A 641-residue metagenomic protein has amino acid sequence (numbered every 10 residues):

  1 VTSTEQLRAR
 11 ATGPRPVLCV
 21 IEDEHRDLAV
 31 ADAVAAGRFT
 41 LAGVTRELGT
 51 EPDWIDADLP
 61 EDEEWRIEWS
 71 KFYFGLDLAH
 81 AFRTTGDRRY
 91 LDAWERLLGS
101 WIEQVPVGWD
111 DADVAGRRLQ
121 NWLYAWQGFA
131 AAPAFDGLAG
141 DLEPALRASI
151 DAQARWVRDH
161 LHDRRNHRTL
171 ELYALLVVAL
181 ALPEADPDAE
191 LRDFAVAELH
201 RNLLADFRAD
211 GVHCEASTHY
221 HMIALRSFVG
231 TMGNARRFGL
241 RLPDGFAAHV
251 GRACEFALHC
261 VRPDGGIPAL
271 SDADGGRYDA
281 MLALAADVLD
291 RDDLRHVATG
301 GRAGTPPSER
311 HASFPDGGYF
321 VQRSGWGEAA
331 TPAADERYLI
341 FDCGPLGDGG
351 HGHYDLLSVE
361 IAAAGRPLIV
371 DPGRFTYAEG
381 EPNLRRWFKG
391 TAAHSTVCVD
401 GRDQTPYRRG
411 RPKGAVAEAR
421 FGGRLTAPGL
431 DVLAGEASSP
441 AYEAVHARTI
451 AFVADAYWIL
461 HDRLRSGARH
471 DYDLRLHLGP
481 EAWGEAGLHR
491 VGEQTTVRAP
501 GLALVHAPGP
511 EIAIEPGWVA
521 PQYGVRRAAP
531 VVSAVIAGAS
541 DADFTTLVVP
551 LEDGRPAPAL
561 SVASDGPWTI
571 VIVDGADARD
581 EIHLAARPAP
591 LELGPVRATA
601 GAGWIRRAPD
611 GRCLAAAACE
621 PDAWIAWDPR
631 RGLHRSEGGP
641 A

Functional and structural regions predicted by a protein language model:
V1-R46: Extreme N-terminal leader/anchor segments
V44-W54, I369: Solvent-exposed edge beta-strands and adjacent loop segments that serve as assembly or binding interfaces
E51-P52, D56, P60-G251, T449: Aromatic-lined, polymer-binding surfaces characteristic of secreted/periplasmic polysaccharide-degrading enzymes
D56-D58, L76, R323-S324, D342-P345 (+4 more regions): Pocket-edge structural micro-motifs
E63, G116, D274, L282 (+2 more regions): CBM-like, beta-strand-rich accessory domains located in the C-terminal region of large, secreted polysaccharide-active
H80, P263, E328, G347 (+5 more regions): Short loop/turn segments at secondary-structure transitions that flank enzyme active sites
V212-I369, T426, A537-A539, D543-F544 (+2 more regions): Carbohydrate-active enzyme catalytic cores, enriched for enzymes that act on polyanionic acidic polysaccharides
I369-P372, E379-G380: Cytochrome P450 core scaffold surrounding the K-helix E-X-X-R motif and the conserved "meander" helix-loop region
